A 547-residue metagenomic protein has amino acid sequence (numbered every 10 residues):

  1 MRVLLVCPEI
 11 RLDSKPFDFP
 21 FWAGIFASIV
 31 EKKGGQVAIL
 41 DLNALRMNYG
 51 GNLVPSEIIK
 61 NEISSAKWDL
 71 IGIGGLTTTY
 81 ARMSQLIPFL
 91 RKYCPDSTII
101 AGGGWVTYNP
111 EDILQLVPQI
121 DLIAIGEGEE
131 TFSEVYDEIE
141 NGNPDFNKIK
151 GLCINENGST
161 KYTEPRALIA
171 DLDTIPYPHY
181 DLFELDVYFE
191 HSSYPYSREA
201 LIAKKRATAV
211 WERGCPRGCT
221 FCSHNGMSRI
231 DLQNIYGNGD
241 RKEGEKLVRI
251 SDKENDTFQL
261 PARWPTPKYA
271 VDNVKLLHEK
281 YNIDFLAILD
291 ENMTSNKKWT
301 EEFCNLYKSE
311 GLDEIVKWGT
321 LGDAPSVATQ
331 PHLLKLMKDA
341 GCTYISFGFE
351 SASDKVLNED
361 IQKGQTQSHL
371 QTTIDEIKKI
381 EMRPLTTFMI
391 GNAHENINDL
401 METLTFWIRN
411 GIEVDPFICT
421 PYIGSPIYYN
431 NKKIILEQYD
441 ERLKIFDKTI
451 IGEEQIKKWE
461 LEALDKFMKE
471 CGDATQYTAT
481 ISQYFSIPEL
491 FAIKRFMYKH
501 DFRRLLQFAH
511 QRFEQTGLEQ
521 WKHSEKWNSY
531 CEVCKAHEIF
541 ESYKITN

Functional and structural regions predicted by a protein language model:
R2-S14: Nucleotide-activated donor-dependent transferases that construct or modify glycoconjugates
L5, Q36, K60-I63, D69 (+5 more regions): Radical SAM enzyme core and accessory elements
D13-A23: Glycine- and acidic-residue-enriched helix-capping/strand-helix junction motifs
I29, Q36-D171, G424: Glycine-rich beta-alpha loop elements in corrinoid/cobalamin-binding modules across cobalamin-dependent enzymes
K67-W68, I283, I412: Proline-aspartate-enriched helix->loop->beta-strand connector
D112-L116, L333, A393-I408: Catalytic cores of alpha/beta
Y180-L385, T405: Radical SAM [4Fe-4S] cluster-binding motif and immediate context
G322-P325, E350-K363, I374-D399, F417-I423 (+2 more regions): Conserved strand-turn element in the central/C-terminal portion of the radical SAM core barrel that lines
